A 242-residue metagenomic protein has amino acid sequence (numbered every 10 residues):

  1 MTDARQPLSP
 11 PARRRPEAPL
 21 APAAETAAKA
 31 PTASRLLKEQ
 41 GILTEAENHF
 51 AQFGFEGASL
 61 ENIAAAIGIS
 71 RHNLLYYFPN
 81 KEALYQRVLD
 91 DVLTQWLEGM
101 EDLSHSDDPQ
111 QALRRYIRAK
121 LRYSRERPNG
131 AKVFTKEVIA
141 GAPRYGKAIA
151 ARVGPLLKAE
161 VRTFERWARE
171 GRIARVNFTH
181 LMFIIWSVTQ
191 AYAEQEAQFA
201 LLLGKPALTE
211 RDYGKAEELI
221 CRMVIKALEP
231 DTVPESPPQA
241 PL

Functional and structural regions predicted by a protein language model:
M1-E25, R122, E126, G154 (+2 more regions): C-terminal peripheral helix-coil segments that are non-catalytic and often amphipathic
K38, K81, V88, V92 (+6 more regions): Hydrophobic/aromatic residues within well-ordered alpha-helical segments
G41, E45, H49-A83, R87: Helix-turn-helix
Q52-E56, R127, E170: Short coil/turn segments at alpha/beta junctions that flank glycine-rich nucleotide-binding fingerprints
Q86-R115, L157-F164: Amphipathic alpha-helical linker/stalk segments
E101-K132, N177-I185, G214-E217, V233-P234 (+1 more regions): Hydrophobic alpha-helical connector segments
R125-K147, Q195-L203: Amphipathic alpha-helical segments used for helix-helix packing
T135-E165: A contiguous binding-surface segment within folded domains or other stable secondary-structure elements
